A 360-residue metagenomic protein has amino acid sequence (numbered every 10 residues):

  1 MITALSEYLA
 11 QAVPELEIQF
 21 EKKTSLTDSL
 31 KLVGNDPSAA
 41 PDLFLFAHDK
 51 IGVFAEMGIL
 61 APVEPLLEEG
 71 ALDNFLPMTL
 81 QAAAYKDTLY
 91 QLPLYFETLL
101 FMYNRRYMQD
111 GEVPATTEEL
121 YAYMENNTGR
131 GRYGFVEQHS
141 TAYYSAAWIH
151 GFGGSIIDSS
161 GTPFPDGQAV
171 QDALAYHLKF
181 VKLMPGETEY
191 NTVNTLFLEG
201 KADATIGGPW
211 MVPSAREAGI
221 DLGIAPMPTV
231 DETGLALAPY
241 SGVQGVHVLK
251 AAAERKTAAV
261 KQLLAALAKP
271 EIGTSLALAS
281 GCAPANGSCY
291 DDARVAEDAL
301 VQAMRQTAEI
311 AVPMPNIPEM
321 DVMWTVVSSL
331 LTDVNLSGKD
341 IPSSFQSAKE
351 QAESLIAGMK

Functional and structural regions predicted by a protein language model:
M1-G52, T233-G234, R255, R294 (+2 more regions): Conserved N-terminal structural module of periplasmic/extracytoplasmic solute-binding proteins
Q11, E17, A175, K182-P185 (+1 more regions): Extracytoplasmic/periplasmic substrate-recognition and gating elements
K31-N35, A39-D42, G70-Y103, G134 (+2 more regions): A structural signal for short loop-to-beta-strand junctions that line the ligand-binding cleft of periplasmic/secreted
D42-L45, D203-G208, G223: Paired acidic/hydrophobic, glycine-rich loop segments that form the ligand-binding mouth/hinge of periplasmic-binding
F46-L100, A115, Y121, G129 (+3 more regions): Hinge/lid segment of periplasmic solute-binding proteins
E64-F75, G154-A173, K179, T229-P239 (+3 more regions): Short, solvent-exposed loop/beta-turn-alpha elements that line the ligand-binding surface or hinge of extracytoplasmic
Y121-M124, T128, S160-Y190: Glycine-centered hinge/linker elements that transmit conformational signals in sensory and ligand-binding systems
A277-D333, A357-M359: Long, aromatic- and glycine/proline-rich binding clefts that accommodate carbohydrate-like moieties
